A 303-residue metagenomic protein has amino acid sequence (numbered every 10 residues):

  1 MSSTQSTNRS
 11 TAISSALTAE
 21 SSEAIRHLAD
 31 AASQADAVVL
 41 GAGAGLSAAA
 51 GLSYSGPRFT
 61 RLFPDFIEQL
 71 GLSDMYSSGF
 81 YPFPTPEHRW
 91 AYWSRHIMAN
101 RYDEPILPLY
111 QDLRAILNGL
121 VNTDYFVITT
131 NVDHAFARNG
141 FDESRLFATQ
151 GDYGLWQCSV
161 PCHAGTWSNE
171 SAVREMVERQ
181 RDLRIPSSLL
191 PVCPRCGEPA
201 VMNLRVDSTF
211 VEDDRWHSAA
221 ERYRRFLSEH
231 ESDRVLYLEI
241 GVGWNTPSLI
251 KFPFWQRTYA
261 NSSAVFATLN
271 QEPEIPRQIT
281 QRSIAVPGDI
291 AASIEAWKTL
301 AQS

Functional and structural regions predicted by a protein language model:
M1-S303: Conserved catalytic alpha/beta core of Sir2/sirtuin-type deacylases, generalized to analogous enzyme cores that bind
